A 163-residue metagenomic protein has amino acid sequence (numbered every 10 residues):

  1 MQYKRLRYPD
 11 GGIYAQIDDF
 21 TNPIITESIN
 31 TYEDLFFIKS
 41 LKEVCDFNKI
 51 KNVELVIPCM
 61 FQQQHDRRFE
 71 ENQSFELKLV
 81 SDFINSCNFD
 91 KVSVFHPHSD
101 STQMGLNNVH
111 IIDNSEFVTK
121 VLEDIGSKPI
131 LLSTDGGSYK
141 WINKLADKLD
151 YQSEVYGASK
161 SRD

Functional and structural regions predicted by a protein language model:
M1-D163: PRPP-associated nucleotide enzymes
